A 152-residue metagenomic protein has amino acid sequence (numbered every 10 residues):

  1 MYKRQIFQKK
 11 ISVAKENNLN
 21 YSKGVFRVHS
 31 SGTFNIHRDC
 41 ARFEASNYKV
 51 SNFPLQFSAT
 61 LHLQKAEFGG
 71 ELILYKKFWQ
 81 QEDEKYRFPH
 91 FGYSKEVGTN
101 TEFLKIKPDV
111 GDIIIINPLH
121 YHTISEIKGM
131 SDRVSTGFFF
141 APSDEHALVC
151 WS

Functional and structural regions predicted by a protein language model:
M1-Q5: Conserved small/polar residues in nucleotide/adenosyl-binding loops
K9-K15, A45-K49: Short helix-to-loop capping/linker segments positioned immediately adjacent to catalytic or ligand/cofactor-binding
K10, N18-H37: Extended, Lys/Arg-enriched charged tracts that mediate electrostatic binding to polyanionic substrates
S12-N18, E71-K76: Short acidic alpha-helical/loop segments enriched in Asp/Glu that coordinate divalent cations
Y21-K23, P54-T60, G69, Y121 (+1 more regions): Extracellular structured ligand-interaction cores
F26, L72, I124: Short clusters of hydrophobic/aromatic residues that line enzyme substrate/ligand-binding pockets
S30-K105, V149: Catalytic core of non-heme Fe(II) oxygenases with the double-stranded beta-helix
Y86-S152: Catalytic core of Fe(II)/2-oxoglutarate
